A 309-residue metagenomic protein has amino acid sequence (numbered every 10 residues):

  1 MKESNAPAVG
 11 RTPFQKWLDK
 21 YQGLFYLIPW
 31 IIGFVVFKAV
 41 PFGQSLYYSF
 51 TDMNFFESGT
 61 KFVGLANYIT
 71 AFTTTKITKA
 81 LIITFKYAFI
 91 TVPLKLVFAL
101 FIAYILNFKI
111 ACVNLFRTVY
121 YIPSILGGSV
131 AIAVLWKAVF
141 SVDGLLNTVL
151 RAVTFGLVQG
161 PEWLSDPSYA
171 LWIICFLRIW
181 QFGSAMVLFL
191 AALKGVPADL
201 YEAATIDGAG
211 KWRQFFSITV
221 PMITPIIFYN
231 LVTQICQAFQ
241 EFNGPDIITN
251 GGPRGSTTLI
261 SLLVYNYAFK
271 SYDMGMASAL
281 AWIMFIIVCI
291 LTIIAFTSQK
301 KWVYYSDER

Functional and structural regions predicted by a protein language model:
M1-W17: Short, Lys/Arg-rich, polar N-terminal cytosolic tail immediately upstream of the first transmembrane signal-anchor
Q15-R309: A structural signal for multi-pass alpha-helical bundles of membrane permease subunits that mediate small-molecule
